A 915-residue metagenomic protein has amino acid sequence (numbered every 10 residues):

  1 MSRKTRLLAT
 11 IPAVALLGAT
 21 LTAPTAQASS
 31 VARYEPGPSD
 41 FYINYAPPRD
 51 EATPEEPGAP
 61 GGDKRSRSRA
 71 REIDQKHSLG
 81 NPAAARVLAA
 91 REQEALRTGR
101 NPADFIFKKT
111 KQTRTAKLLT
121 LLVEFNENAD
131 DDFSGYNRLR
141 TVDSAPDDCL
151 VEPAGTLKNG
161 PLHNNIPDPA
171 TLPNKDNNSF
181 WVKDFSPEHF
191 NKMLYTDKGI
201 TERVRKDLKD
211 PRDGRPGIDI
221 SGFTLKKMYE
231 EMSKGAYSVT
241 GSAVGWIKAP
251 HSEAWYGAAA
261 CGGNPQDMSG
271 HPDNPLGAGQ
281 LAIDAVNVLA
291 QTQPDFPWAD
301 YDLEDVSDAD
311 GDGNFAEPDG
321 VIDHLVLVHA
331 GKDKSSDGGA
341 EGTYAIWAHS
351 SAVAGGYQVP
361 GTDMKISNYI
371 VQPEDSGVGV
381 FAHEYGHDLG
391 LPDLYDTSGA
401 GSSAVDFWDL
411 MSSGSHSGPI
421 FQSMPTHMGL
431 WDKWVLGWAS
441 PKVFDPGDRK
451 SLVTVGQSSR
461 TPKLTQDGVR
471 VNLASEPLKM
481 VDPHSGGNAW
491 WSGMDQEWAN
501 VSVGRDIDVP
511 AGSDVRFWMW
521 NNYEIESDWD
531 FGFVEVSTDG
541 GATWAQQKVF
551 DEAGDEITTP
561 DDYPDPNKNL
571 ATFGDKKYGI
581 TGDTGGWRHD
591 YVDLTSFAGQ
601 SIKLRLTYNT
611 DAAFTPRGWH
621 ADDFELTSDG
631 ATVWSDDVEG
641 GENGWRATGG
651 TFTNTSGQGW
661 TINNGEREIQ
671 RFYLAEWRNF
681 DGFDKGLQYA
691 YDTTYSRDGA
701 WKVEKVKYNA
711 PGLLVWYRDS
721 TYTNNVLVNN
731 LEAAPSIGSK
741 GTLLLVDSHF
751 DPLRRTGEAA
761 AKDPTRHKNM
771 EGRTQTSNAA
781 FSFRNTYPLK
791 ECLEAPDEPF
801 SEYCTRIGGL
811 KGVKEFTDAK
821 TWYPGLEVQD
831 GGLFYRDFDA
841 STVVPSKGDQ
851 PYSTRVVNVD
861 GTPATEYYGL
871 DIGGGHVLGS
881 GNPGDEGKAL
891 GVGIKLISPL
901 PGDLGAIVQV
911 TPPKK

Functional and structural regions predicted by a protein language model:
M1-A28: Secretory targeting and sorting signals
V31-W408, S412-S415, P566-A571, G585 (+1 more regions): Active-site-proximal segment of zinc-dependent metalloprotease catalytic domains
H324-V326, A330-Q496, G504, T653-A690: Extracellular hydrolytic enzyme modules, especially secreted metalloproteases of the metzincin/thermolysin-like class
W491-P510, G585-D593: Short beta-strands within extracellular/lumenal beta-sheet-rich domains
Q496, V509-A511, N522-D530, A612-T615 (+1 more regions): Extended, low-complexity, turn-rich repeat/linker tracts enriched in Gly/Pro/Ser/Thr and Asp/Glu that occur
V515-Y523, S601-N609, V638: Extracellular beta-strand-rich recognition modules
W529-F531, T610-S628: Extracellular carbohydrate recognition
E535-S601, T632-G644, G649-G659, S739-G741 (+6 more regions): Exoplasmic/lumenal beta-rich domain surfaces
